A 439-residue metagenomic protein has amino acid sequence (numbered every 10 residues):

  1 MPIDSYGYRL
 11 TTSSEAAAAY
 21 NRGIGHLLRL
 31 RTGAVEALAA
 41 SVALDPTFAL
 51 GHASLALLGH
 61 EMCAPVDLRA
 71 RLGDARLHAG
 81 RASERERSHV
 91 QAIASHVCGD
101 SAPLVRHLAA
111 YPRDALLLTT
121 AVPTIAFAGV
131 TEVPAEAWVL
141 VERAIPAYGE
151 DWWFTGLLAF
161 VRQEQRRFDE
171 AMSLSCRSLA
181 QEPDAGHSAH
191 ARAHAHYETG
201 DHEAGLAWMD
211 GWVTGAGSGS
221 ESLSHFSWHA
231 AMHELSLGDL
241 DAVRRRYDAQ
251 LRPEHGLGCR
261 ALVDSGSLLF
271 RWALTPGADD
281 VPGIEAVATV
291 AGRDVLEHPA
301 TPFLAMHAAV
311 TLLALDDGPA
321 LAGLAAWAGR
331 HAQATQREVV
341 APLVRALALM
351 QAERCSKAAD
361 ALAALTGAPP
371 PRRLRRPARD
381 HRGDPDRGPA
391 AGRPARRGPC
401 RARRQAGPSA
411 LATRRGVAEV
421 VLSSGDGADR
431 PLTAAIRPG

Functional and structural regions predicted by a protein language model:
S13, A17, G25-A39, A43-A102 (+3 more regions): Inter-helical turn/loop elements of alpha-helical hairpins
S14-A19, T47-A49, A82-S88, P112-L118 (+8 more regions): Generic helix N-cap/helix-start motif at coil->alpha-helix transitions
G23, A56, A92-S95, V122-I125 (+9 more regions): Conserved small-residue packing positions in alpha-helical repeats and bundles
H26, G59, S95, I125-A128 (+9 more regions): Residue at a conserved register position within TPR or TPR-like alpha-solenoid repeats
A40-S41, A75-H78, H107, R143-A144 (+5 more regions): Canonical positions in the second alpha-helix
L50, A70-S188, A195: Internal alpha-solenoid helical repeat scaffolds
M232-G427: Helix-coil-helix junctions within alpha-helical repeat/solenoid scaffolds
